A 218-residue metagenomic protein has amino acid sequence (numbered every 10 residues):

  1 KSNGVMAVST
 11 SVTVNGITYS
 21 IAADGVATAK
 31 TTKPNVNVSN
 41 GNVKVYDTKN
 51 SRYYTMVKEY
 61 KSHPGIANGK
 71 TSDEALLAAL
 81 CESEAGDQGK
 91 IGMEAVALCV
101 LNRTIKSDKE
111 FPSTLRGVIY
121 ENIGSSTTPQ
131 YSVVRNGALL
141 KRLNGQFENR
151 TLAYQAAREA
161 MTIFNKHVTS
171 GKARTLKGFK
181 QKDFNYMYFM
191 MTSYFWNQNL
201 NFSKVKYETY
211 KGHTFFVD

Functional and structural regions predicted by a protein language model:
K1-T55: Extracellular adhesion/carbohydrate-binding repeat motifs centered on closely spaced tryptophans
Y54-D218: Bacterial extracytoplasmic/cell-wall-associated proteins, especially those involved in peptidoglycan
